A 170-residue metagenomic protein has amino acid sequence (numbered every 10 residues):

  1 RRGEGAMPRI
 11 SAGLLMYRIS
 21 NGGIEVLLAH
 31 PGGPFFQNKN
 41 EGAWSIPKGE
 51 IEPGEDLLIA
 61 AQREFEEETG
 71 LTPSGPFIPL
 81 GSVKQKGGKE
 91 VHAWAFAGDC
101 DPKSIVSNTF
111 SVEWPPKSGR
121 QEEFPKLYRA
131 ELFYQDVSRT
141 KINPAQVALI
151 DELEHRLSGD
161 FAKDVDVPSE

Functional and structural regions predicted by a protein language model:
R1-A6: Short, Lys/Arg-enriched N-terminal segments with co-localized hydrophobic residues within the first ~10-30 amino acids
M7-S45, W94: N-terminal strand-loop-strand
N21-G23, G33-F36, E52, G87-G88 (+1 more regions): Short, charged/polar surface micro-motifs in flexible loops or helix N-caps
G42-P47, P53, F96, S158-P168: Functional cleft and adjacent loop/helix regions within the main domain that mediate ligand binding or catalysis
I46-L80, Y134: The catalytic Nudix box helix
S82-G119, E131-F133, E152-L153, G159-D160: Active-site-adjacent beta-strand/loop module that shapes the phosphate/pyrophosphate-binding cleft
R120-R139: Alpha-helix-centered segments that form part of catalytic cores
D136-E170: Charged phosphate-binding loop/patch that engages nucleotide di/tri-phosphates or the phosphate backbone of nucleic
